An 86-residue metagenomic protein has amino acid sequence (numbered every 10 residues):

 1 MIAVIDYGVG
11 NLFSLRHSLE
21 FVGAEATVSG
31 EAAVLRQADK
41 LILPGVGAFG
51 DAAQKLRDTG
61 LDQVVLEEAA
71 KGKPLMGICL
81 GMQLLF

Functional and structural regions predicted by a protein language model:
M1-P74, L80: N-terminal beta1-alpha1 cap of cysteine-dependent amidohydrolase-like domains
C79, Q83-L85: Glycine-rich nucleophile elbow surrounding the catalytic serine of serine-hydrolase chemistry
